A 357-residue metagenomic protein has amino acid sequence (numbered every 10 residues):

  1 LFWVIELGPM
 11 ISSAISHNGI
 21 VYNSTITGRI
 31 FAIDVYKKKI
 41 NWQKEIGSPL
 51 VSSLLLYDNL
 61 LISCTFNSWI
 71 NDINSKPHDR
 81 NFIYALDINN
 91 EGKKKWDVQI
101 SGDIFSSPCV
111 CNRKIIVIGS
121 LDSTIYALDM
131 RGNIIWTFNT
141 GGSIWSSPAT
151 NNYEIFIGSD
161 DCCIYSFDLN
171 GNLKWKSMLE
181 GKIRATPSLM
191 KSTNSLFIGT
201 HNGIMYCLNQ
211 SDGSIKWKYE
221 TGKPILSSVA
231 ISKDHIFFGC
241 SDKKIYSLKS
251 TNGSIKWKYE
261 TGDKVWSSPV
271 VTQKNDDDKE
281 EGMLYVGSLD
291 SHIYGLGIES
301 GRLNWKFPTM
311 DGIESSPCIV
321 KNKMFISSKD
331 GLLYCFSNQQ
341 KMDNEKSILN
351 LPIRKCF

Functional and structural regions predicted by a protein language model:
L1-I11, I15-F357: Extracytoplasmic/lumenal domain signature
